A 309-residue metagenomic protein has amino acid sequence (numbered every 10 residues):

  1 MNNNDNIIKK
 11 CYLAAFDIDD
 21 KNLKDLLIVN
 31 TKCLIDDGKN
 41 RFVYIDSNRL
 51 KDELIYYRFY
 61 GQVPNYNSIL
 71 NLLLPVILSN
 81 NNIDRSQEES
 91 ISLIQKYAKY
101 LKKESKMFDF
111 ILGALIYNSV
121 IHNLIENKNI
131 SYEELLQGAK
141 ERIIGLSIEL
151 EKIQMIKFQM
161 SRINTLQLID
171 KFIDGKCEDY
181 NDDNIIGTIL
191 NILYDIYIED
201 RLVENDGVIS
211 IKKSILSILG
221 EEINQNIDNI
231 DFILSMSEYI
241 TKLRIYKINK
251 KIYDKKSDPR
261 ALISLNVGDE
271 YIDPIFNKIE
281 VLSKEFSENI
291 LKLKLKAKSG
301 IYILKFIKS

Functional and structural regions predicted by a protein language model:
M1-S309: Structured, active/binding-site neighborhoods that engage oxygen-rich ligands
